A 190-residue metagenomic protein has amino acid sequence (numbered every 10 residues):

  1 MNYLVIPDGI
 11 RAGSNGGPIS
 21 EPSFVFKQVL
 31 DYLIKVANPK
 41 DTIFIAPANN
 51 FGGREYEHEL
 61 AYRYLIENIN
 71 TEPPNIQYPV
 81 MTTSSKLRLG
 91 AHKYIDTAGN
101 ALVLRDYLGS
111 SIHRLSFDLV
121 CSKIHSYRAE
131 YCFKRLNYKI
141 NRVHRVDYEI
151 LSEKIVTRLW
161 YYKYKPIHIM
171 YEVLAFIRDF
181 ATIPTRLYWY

Functional and structural regions predicted by a protein language model:
M1-Y161: A structural signal for short, hydrophobic/glycine-enriched beta-strand patches
R158-W189: A transmembrane-helix-recognition feature enriched in membrane-embedded lipid enzymes and envelope glyco-/phospholipid
